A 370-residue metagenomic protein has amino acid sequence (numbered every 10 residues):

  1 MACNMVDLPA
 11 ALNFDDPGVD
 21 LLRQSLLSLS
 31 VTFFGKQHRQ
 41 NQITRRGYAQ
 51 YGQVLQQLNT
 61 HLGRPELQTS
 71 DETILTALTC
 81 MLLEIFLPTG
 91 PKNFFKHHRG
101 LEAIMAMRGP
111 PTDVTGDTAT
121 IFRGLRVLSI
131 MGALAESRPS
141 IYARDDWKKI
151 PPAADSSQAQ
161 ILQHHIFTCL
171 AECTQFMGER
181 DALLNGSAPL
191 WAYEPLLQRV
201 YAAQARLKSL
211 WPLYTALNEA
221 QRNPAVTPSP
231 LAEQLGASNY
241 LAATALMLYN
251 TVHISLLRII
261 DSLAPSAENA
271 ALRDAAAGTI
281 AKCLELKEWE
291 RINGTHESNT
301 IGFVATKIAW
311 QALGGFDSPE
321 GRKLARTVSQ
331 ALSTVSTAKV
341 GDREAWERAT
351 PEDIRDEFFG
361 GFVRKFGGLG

Functional and structural regions predicted by a protein language model:
M1-D15, V19, G236, K307-G370: Intrinsically disordered, low-complexity regulatory regions with latent secondary structure
M1-G47, Q56-L62: Acidic, Ser/Thr/Pro-rich intrinsically disordered transcriptional activation regions
D15-V19, N59-T69, A106-T115: Flexible helix-coil transition and linker loops at the boundaries of alpha-helical arrays
L21-F34, A49-Q56, D71-F86, R99 (+4 more regions): Contiguous, well-ordered alpha-helical segments that form the cores/surfaces of helical PPI scaffolds
L22, E72, D113-I121, L241-A245 (+2 more regions): Structural signature of alpha-solenoid helical repeat junctions
R39, A143-T337, D342: Cytosolic regulatory protein-protein interaction regions
G47, Y51, F94, H98-L101 (+2 more regions): Amphipathic alpha-helical segments in well-structured domains
L82-N185: Acidic/serine-rich, low-complexity amphipathic helices located in mid- to C-terminal regulatory regions
